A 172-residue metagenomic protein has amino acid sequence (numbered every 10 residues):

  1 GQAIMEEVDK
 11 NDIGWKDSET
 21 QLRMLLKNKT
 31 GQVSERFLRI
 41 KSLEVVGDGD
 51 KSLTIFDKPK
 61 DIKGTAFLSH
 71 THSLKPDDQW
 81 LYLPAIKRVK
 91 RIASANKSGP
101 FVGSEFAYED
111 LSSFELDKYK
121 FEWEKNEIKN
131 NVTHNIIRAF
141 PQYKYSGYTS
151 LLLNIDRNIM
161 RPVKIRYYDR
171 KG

Functional and structural regions predicted by a protein language model:
G1-A85: N-terminal mature ectodomain segment of secretory-pathway/periplasmic proteins
Q2-A3, S34-R36, L111-E124, G172: A short, amphipathic edge element
D17, K51, K118, H134-I136: A residue-level signal for beta-strand positions that form part of recognition/binding surfaces within mature
L25, K120-E122, T133: Ser/Thr- (and often Asn-) enriched beta-sheet segments in non-cytosolic proteins
N28-Q32, V46-G47, K60-I62, I128-N131 (+2 more regions): Short glycine/serine/proline-enriched coil/turn segments at secondary-structure junctions
K41-E44, E122-I128: Short amphipathic beta-strand and strand-loop transition segments with alternating hydrophobic
D57, L68-H70, D78-Y82, R88-I92 (+2 more regions): Gly/Pro-enriched, hydrophobic low-complexity segments that function as extracytoplasmic propeptides/linkers
I62, S73-L74, Y119, S146-Y148: Short solvent-exposed loop/turn micro-motifs enriched in small/polar/acidic residues
